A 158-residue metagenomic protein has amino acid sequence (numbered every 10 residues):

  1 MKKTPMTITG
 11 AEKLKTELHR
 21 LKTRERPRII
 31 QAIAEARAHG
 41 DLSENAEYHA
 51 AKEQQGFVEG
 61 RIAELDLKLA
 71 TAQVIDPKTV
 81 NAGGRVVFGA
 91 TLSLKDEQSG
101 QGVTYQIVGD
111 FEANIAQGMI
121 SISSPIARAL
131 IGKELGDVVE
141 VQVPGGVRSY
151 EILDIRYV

Functional and structural regions predicted by a protein language model:
M1, T16, R37, S43 (+5 more regions): Residue-level signal for pocket-adjacent positions within structured domains
M1-F57, A63: N-terminal cationic and glycine-rich segments that engage phosphates or anionic surfaces
T4-T9, T16, T23, T71 (+3 more regions): Residue-identity detector for threonine
K13-K15, L21, Q54-R61, T71-A72 (+3 more regions): Generic detector of short, locally flexible boundary/turn motifs and exposed helical patches
E17, L21-R24, A32, A36-H39 (+6 more regions): Conserved, well-folded catalytic cores of nucleic-acid-processing and energy-transducing macromolecular machines
A46-V80, G84: Internal alpha/beta loop-helix hairpins
I75-V158: Non-DNA-binding regulatory cores of transcription-related proteins, predominantly C-terminal effector-binding
